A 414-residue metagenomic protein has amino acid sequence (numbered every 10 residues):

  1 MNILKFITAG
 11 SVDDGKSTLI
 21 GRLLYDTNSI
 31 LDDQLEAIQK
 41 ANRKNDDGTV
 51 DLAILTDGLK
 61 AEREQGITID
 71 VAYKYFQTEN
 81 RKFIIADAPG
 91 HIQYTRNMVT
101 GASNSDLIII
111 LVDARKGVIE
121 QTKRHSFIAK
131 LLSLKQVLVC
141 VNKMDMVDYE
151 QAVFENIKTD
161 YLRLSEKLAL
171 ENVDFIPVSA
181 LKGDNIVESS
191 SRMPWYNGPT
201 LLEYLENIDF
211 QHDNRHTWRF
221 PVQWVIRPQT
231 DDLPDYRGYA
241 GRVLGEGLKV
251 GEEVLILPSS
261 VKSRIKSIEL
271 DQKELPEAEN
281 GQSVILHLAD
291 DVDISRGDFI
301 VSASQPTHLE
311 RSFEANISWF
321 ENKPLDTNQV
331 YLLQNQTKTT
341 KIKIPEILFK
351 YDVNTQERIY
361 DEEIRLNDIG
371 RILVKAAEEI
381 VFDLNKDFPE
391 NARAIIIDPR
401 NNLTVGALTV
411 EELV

Functional and structural regions predicted by a protein language model:
M1-Q93, S105: P-loop NTPase switch module centered on the Walker A-proximal segment
K5-T8, M146-Y149, V153, R163 (+1 more regions): C-terminal effector modules of nucleic-acid-centric enzymes and ribosome-associated factors
A9-S11, K60-T68, K74-Q77, V99-G101 (+11 more regions): Replace "in large, NTP-powered and nucleic-acid-processing enzymes" with "in large, NTP-powered factors and other
D13, L19, I38, G66 (+13 more regions): Residue-level signature of catalytic and energy-coupling elements of molecular machines, predominantly ATP/GTP-dependent
L19-L23, A37, N97, R124-I128 (+2 more regions): Alpha-helical scaffold elements adjacent to nucleotide-binding pockets in ATP/GTP-utilizing enzyme cores
I38, D113-A114, L138-E155, F175-M193 (+1 more regions): G-domain G4 guanine-recognition motif of GTPases
R81-F83, A88-Y94, A102-S126, L132-E155: Conserved Switch II/interswitch segment of TRAFAC-class P-loop GTPases
E155, L162-K323: Conserved catalytic-core segments of large NTP-driven translation/proteostasis enzymes
